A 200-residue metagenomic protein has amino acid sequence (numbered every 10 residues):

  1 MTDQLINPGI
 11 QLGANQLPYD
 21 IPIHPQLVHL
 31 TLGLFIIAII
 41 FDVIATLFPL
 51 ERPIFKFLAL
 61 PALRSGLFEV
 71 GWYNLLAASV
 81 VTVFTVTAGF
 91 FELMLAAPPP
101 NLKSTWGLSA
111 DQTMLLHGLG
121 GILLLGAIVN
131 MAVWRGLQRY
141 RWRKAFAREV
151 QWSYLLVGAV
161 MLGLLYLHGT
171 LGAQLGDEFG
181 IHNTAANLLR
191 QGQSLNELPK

Functional and structural regions predicted by a protein language model:
T2-K200: Polytopic transmembrane helical bundles with strong interfacial aromatic enrichment
